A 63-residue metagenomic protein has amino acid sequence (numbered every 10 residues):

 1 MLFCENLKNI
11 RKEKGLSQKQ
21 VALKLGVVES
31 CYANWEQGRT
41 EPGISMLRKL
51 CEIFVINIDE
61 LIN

Functional and structural regions predicted by a protein language model:
M1-E13: A short, Lys/Arg-rich alpha-helix, primarily the initiator
N6, S17, G43-M46, N57: Residues that mark the N-terminal boundary/hinge immediately upstream of a DNA-recognition element
L16-N34: Short alpha-helical DNA-recognition segment
G26, S45-E60: DNA major-groove recognition helix of helix-turn-helix/homeodomain DNA-binding modules
N63: Phosphate-coordinating loops and pocket residues in cytosolic domains that bind phosphorylated ligands
